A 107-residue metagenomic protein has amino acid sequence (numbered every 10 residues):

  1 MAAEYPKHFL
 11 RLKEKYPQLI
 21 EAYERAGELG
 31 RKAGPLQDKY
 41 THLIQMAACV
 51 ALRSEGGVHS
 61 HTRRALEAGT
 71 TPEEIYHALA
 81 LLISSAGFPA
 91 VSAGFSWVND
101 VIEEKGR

Functional and structural regions predicted by a protein language model:
M1-T41, E67, A93-R107: Acidic, glycine/proline-rich low-complexity segments that act as flexible tails and inter-domain linkers
K13, G34, A51-E55, G69 (+1 more regions): Residues at alpha-helix boundaries and short interhelical turns
Y23, L43-V50, A78-S85: Short alpha-helical scaffolding segments that buttress acidic/His motifs in well-ordered protein cores
D38-K39, E73, A86: Aromatic- and histidine-enriched alpha-helix N-cap/loop-to-helix transition segments that scaffold the rims
T41-H42, G56: A generic "alpha-helical surface" signal
L52-A80: Mid-chain, well-packed structural core segment of small domains
Y76-V101: C-terminal structural segments of small proteins and small subunits
